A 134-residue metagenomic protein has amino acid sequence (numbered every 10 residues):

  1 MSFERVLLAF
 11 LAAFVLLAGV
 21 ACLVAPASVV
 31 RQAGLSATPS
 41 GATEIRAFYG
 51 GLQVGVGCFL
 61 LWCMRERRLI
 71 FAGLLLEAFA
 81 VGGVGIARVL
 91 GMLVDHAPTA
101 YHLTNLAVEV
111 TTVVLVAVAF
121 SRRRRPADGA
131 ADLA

Functional and structural regions predicted by a protein language model:
M1-F14: Cytosolic juxtamembrane helix and N-cap/initiation of the first transmembrane helix
F3, R68-A72, A97-A100: Membrane-helix interface segments
F14-S40: Hydrophobic transmembrane helix segments
L17-A18, F79-L90: Aromatic-anchored segments of alpha-helical transmembrane domains
S36, A97-V108: Non-cytosolic membrane-interface motifs at loop->transmembrane helix junctions
A42-W62, F79-G83, V114: Core segments of alpha-helical transmembrane spans in multipass integral membrane proteins
C58-A72: Juxtamembrane helix-break-helix junctions at the cytosolic face of small multi-pass alpha-helical membrane proteins
T111-A134: Membrane-water interface at the C-terminal end of transmembrane alpha helices
